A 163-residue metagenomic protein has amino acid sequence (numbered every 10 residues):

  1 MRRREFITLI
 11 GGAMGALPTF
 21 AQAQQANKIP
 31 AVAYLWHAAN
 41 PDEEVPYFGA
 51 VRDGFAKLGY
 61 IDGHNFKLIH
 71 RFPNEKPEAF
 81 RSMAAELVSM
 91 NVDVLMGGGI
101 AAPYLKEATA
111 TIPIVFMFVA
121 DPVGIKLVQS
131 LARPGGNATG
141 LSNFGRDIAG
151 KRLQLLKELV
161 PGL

Functional and structural regions predicted by a protein language model:
M1-L163: Short hydrophobic alpha-helices and adjacent helix-cap/hinge residues
